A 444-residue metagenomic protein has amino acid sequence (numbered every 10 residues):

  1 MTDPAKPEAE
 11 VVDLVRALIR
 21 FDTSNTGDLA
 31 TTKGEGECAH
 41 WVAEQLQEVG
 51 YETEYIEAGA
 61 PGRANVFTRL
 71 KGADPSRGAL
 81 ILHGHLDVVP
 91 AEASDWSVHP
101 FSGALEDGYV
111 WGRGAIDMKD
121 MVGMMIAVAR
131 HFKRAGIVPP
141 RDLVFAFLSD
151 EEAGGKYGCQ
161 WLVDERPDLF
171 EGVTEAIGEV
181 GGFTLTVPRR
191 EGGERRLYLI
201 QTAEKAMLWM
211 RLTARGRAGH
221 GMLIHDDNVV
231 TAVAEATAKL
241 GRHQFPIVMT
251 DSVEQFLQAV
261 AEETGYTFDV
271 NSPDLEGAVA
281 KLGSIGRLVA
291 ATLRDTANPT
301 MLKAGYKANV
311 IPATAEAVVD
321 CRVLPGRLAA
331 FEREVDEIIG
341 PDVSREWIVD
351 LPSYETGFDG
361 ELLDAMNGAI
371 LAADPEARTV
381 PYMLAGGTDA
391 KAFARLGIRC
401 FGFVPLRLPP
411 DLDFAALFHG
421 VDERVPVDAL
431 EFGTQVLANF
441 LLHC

Functional and structural regions predicted by a protein language model:
M1, K6, E37, G59 (+4 more regions): Metal-dependent amide/peptide-bond hydrolase catalytic core, centered on the "pita-bread" metallohydrolase fold
T2-R113, R134-R141, V319: Acidic/His- and Gly-rich active-site-bordering loop/insert found across diverse amide/peptide-bond hydrolases
I19-T23, Q47, Y51, R130 (+5 more regions): Sec-exported extracytoplasmic/periplasmic mature domains
T26, V88-V89, D150-A153, G182-T184 (+1 more regions): Solvent-exposed loop/turn segments at secondary-structure junctions within structured extracellular/periplasmic domains
V49-Y51, G78, R141, G172-T174 (+2 more regions): Loop/turn elements at helix/coil->beta-strand transitions in domains of secreted/extracellular proteins
H83-G84, F147, I177-E179, T213-R215: Short beta-strand segments
E106-D117, A377-V380, V421-D422: Short pre-catalytic strand/loop immediately N-terminal to key active-site residues, enriched for Gly-Thr
Y109-V110, I116-L199: Acidic/histidine-rich catalytic neighborhood of metal-dependent amide-processing enzymes
